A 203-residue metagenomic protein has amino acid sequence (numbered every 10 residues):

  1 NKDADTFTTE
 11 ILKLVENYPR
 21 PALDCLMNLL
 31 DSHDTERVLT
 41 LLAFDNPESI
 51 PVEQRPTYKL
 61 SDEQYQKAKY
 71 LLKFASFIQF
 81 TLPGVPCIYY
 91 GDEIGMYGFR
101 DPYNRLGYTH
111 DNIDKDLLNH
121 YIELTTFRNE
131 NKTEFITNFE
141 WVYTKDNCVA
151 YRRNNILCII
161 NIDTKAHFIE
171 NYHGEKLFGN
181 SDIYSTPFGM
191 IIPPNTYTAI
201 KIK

Functional and structural regions predicted by a protein language model:
N1-K203: Active-site and adjacent substrate-binding regions of carbohydrate-active enzymes
